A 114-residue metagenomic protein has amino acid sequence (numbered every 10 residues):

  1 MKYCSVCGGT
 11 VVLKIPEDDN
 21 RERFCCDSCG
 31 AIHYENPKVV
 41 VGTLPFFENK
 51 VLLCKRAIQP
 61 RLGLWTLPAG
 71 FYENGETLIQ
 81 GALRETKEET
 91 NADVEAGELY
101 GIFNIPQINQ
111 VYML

Functional and structural regions predicted by a protein language model:
M1-T43: Acidic, metal-coordinating catalytic segment for phosphate/diphosphate chemistry, firing primarily on the Nudix
L13-I15, D93-G101: A short coil-to-beta-strand element that immediately follows conserved catalytic motifs
N20, P37, E95, N109-V111: Residue-level preference for beta-strand/loop junctions
C25, L52-L53, T66, E98 (+1 more regions): Conserved beta-strand segments that form the floor/walls of ligand-binding pockets within enzyme and binding domains
V41, N49, V111-M113: Change "...and in nucleic-acid phosphodiester-cleaving endonucleases..." to "...and in nucleic-acid processing enzymes
F46-R84, E88: Conserved Nudix-box catalytic region and its N-terminal flanking loop in Nudix hydrolases and closely related
F103-L114: Active-site-adjacent beta-strand/loop module that shapes the phosphate/pyrophosphate-binding cleft
